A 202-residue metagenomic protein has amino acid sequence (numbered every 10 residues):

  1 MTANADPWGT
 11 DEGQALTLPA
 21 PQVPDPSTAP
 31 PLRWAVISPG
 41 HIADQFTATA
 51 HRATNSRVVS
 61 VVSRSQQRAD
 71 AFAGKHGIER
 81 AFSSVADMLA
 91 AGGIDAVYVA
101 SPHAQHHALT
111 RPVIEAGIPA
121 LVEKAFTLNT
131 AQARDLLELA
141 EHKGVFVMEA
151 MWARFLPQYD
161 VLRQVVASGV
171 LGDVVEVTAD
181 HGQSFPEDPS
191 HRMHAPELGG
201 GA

Functional and structural regions predicted by a protein language model:
T2-H76: N-terminal Rossmann-like dinucleotide-binding module
R33, R57, G93-D95, P119 (+1 more regions): Structural signature of beta-strand start/N-cap positions in the alpha/beta core of ABC transporter nucleotide-binding
V58, I78, I94-V97, L171-V174: Local beta-strand N-terminus motif with an aromatic residue
E79-E138: Beta-loop-alpha module in the N-terminal Rossmann-like domain of NAD(P)-dependent dehydrogenases, especially those
D135-W152, D173-V177: Rossmann-fold dehydrogenase core element
A153-A202: Predominantly a Rossmann-like dinucleotide-binding segment in NAD(P)-dependent oxidoreductases
